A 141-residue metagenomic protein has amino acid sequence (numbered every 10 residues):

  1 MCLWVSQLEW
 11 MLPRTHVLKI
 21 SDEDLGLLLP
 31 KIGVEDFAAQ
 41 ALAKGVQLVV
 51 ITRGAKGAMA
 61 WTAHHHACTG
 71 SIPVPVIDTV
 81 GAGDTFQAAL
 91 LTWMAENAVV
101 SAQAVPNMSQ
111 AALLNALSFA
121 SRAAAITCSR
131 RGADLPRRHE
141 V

Functional and structural regions predicted by a protein language model:
M1-Q40, G57: Conserved beta-alpha-beta core of the PfkB/ribokinase-like small-molecule kinase fold
I32-V141: Conserved phosphate-binding/catalytic region of the ribokinase-like
